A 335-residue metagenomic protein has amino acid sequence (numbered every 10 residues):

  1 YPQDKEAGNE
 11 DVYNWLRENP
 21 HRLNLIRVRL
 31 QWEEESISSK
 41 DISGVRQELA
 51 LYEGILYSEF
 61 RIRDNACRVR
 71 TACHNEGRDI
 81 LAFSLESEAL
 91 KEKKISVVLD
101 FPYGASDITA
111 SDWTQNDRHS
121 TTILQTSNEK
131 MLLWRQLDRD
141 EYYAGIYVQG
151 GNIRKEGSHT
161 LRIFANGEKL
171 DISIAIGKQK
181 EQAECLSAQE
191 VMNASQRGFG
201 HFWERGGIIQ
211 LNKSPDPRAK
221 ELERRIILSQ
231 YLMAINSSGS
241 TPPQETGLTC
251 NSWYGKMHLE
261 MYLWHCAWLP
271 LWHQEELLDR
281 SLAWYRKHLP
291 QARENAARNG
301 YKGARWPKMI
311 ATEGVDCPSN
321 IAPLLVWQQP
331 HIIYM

Functional and structural regions predicted by a protein language model:
Y1-K256, E275, Y285-E294: Acidic/polar, glycine-enriched structural segments that form the non-catalytic walls/loops of the carbohydrate-binding
L222-I226, Y262, Q329: Short runs of predominantly hydrophobic/aromatic residues within well-ordered alpha helices that form helix-helix
S229-L232, H265-C266, I332: Conserved hydrophobic/aromatic pocket- or pore-lining residues that grip, position, or stack substrates in active sites
M233, S237-E260, H273-Y334: Helix-terminus loop motifs that line ligand-binding clefts
